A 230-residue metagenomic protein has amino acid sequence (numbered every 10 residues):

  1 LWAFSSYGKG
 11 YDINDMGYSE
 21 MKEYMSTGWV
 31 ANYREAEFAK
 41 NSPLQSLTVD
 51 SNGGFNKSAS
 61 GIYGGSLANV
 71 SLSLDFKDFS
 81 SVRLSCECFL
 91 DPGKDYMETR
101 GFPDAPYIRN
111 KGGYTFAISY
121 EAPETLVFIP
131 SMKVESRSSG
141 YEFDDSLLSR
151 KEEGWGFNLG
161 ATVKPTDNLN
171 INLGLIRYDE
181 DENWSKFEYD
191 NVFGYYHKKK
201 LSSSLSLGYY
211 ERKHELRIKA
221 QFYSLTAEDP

Functional and structural regions predicted by a protein language model:
L1-P230: Exposed, low-structure sequence patches enriched in small/polar residues
